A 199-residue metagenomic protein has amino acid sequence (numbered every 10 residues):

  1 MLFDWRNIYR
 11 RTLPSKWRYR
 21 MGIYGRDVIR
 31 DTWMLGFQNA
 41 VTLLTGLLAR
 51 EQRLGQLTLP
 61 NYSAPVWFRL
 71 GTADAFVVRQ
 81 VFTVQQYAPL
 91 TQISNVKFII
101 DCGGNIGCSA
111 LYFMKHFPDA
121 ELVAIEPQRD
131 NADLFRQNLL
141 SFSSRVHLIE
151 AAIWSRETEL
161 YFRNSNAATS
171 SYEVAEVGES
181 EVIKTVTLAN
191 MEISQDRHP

Functional and structural regions predicted by a protein language model:
M1-P199: Phosphate/nucleotide-binding beta-alpha loop and adjacent structural elements of enzyme active sites
